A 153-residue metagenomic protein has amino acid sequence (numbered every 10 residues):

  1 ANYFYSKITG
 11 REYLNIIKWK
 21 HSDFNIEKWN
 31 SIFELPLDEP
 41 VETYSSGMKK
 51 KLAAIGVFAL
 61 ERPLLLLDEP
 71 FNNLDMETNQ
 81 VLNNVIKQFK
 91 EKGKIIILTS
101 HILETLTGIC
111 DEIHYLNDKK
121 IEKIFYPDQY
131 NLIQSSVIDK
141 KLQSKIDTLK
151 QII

Functional and structural regions predicted by a protein language model:
A1-T43: ABC-family P-loop ATPase nucleotide-binding domains
A54: Hydrophobic anchor residue at the start of the ABC signature
A59-P63: A short, proline-enriched helix->beta-strand linker immediately N-terminal to the Walker B motif in ABC-type P-loop
L65-E69: Catalytic Walker B motif of ABC-type/P-loop ATPase nucleotide-binding domains
D75: ABC-family nucleotide-binding domains
T99-H101: H-loop/switch region of ABC-family ATPase nucleotide-binding domains
L106-G108: A short, surface-exposed alpha-helical micro-motif characterized by mixed small hydrophobic and charged/polar residues
I113-Y126: H-loop (His-switch) and adjacent beta-strand-loop-beta switch element of ABC-type ATPase nucleotide-binding domains
